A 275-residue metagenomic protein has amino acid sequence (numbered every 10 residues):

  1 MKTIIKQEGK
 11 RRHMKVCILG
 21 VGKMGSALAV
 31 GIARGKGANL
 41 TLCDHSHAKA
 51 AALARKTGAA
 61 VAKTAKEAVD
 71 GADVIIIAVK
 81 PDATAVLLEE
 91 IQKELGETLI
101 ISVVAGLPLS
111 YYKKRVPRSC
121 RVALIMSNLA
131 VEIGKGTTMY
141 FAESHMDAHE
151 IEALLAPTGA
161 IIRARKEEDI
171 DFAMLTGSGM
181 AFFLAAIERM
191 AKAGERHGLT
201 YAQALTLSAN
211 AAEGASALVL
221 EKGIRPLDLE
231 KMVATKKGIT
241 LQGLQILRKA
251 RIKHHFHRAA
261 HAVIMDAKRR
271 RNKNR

Functional and structural regions predicted by a protein language model:
K2, K10, A209, E213-R275: NAD(P)-dependent Rossmann-like dehydrogenase/reductase catalytic/cofactor-binding core
K2-K63, E67-G71, K135, A193-H197: NAD(P)+-binding Rossmann beta1-loop-alpha1 motif at the extreme N-terminus of oxidoreductases
L28, H47, T57, A65-Y140: Rossmann-like NAD(P)(H) cofactor-binding subdomain of soluble oxidoreductases
H47-A52, S110, D147-A148: Short, charged/polar "capping" segments at the starts of alpha-helices and the immediately preceding loops
A50, A68, T84, T200-S208 (+2 more regions): Small-residue helix-packing motif on alpha-helices
Y111-R121, T137-D171, F182-E221, I264-R270: Internal alpha-helical scaffold of NAD(P)-dependent oxidoreductase catalytic cores
V122, D169-M174, P226-K231: Short pre-catalytic strand/loop immediately N-terminal to key active-site residues, enriched for Gly-Thr
